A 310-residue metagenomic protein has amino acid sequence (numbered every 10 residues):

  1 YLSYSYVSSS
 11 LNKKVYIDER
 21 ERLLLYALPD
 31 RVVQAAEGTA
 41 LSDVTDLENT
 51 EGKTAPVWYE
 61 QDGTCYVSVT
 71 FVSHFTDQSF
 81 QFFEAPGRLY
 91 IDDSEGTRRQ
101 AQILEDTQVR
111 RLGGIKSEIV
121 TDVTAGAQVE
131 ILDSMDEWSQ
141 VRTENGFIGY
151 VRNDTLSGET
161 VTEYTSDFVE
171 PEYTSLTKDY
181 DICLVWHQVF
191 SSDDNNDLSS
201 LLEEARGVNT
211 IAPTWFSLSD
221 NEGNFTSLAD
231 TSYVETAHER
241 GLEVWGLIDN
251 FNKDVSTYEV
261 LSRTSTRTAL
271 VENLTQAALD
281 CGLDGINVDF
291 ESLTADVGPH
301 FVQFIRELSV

Functional and structural regions predicted by a protein language model:
Y1-M135, S157, T165-Y173, T177: Primary recognition of N-terminal secretory signal peptides and signal-anchoring hydrophobic helices
D30, E144-G146: Glycine-centered tight beta-turn/hairpin loop motif at sheet-sheet or coil-to-beta transitions
D106-Q108, F147, R152-S199: Boundary/entry segment of secreted carbohydrate-active catalytic domains
V109-L112, Q140, S191-L198, L218-E222: Short, solvent-exposed loop/turn elements at domain surfaces
G126, W138-T143, V151: SH3/SH3-like beta-barrel fold
D179-Q188, A205, S217-V310: Chitinase-like catalytic core of GlcNAc-active glycosidases
D193-L201, Y258, F301: Distinct, well-ordered alpha-helical segments
